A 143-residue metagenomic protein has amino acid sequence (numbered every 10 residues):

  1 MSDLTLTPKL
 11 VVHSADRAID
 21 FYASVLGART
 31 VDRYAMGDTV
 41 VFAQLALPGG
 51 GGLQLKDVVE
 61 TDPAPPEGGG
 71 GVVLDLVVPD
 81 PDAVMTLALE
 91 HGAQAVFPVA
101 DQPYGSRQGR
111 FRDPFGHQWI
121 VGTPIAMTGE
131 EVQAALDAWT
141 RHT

Functional and structural regions predicted by a protein language model:
M1-K9, D20, L26-P79, V84-R112 (+1 more regions): Vicinal oxygen chelate
V12-D16: Short acidic-aromatic low-complexity motifs
F115: C-terminal catalytic core of tyrosine-transesterase DNA break-rejoin enzymes
